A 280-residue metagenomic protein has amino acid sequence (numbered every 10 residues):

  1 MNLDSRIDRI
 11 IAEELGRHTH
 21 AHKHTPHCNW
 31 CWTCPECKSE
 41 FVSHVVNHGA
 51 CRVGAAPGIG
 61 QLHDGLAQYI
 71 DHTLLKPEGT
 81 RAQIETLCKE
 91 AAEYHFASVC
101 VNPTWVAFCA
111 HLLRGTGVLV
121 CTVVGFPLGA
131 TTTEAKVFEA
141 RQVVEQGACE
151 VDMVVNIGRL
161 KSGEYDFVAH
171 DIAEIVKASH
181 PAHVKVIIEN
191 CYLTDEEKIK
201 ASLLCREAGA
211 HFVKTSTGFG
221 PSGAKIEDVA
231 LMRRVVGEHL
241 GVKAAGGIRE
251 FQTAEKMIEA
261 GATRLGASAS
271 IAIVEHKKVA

Functional and structural regions predicted by a protein language model:
M1-S39: Protein-protein interaction and targeting regions used for scaffolding, dimerization, and localization
N2, R6, I10, F41 (+3 more regions): Exposed alpha-helical structural elements
A12-G16, H20, N47, G58 (+1 more regions): Generic surface-pattern signal
C28-A56, A269, V279-A280: Extended, intrinsically disordered, low-complexity segments
A55-Y94, T104-V242, E250-E275, A280: Alpha/beta enzyme core
A97-C100: N-terminal carbohydrate-binding/catalytic regions of secreted carbohydrate-active enzymes
A245: Short hydrophobic "strand-cap" motifs at the C-terminus of beta-strands
